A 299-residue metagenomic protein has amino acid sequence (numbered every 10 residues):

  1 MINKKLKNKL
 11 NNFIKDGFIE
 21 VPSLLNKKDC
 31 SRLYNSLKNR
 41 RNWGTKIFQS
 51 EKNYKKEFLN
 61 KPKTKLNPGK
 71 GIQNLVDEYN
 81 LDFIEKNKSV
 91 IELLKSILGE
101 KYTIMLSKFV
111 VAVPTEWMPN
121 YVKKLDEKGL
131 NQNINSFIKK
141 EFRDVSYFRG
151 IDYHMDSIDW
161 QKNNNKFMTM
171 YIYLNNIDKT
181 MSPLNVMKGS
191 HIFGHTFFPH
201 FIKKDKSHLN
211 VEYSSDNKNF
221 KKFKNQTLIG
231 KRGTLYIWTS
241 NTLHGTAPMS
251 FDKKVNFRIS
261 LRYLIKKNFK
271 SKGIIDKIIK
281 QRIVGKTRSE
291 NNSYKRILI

Functional and structural regions predicted by a protein language model:
M1-K15, P22-Y153, S293: Non-heme Fe(II)-dependent double-stranded beta-helix
K7, W43-Q49, S89, L184-V186 (+3 more regions): Non-heme Fe(II)/2-oxoglutarate
N12, T227-I229: Residue-level "contact hotspot" at macromolecular interaction interfaces
E20-S23, T103-S107, T169, P183-V186 (+1 more regions): A structural signal for short, well-ordered beta-strand segments and their strand-loop junctions that often border
K27, D159, H244: Glycine-rich nucleotide phosphate-binding loop and flanking beta-alpha elements of Rossmann-like dinucleotide-binding
S107-F109, M170-I172, L261-I265: A structural signal for short, well-ordered beta-strand segments
P119-N225, S271-I279: Catalytic core of non-heme Fe(II) oxygenases with the double-stranded beta-helix
